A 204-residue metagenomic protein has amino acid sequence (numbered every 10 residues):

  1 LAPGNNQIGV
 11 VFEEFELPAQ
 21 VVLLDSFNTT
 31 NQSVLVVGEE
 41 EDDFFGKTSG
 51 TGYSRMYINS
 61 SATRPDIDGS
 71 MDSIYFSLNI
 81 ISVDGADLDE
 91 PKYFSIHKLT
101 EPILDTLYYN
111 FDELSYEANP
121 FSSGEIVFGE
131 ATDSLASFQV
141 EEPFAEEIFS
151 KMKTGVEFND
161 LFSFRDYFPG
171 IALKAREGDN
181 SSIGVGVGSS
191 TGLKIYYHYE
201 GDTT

Functional and structural regions predicted by a protein language model:
L1-T204: Secreted, disulfide-rich extracellular signaling modules
